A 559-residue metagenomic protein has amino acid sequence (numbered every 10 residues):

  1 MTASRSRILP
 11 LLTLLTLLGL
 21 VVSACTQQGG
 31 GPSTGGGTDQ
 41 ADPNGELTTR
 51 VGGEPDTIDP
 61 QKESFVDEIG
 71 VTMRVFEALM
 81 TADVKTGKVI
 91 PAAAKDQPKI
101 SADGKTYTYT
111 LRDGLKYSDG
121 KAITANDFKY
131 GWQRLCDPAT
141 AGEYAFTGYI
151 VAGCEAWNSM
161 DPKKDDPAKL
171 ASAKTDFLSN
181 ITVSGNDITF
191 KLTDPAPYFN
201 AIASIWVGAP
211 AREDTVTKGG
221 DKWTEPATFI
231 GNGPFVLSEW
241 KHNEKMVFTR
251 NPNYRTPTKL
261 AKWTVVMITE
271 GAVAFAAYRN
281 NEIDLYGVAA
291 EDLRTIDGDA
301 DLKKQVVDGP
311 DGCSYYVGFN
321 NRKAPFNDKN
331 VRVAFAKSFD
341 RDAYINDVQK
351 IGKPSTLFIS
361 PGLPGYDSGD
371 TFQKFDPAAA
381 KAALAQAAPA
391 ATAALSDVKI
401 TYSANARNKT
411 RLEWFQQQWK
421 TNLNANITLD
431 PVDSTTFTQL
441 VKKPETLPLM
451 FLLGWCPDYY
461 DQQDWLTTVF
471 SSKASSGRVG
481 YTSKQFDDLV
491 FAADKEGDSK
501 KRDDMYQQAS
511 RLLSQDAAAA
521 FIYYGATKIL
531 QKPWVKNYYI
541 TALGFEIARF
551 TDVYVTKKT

Functional and structural regions predicted by a protein language model:
C25-G35: Bacterial lipoprotein signal-peptidase II cleavage site
R50-A102, T228-I230: N-terminal lobe/hinge region of extracytoplasmic solute-binding protein
T110, D127-K129, R134-D214: Surface-exposed binding/hinge segments that line and control ligand-binding clefts or catalytic entry sites
G120-K121, D127, G271-I283, G287-A290 (+5 more regions): Short helices/loops that flank or line small-molecule/ion binding pockets
T124-G131, G185-K191, G233-P234, A261-K262 (+5 more regions): Alpha-helical secondary-structure segments
K163-K164, G185-D187, K191-T258, K262: Gly/Pro-rich hinge or "lid" segments in bacterial periplasmic/extracellular proteins
K218-W223, V247, N251-I296: Ligand-site clamp/hinge motif
S338-D367, A406-Q417, Q439-T559: Detector for C-terminal structural segments
